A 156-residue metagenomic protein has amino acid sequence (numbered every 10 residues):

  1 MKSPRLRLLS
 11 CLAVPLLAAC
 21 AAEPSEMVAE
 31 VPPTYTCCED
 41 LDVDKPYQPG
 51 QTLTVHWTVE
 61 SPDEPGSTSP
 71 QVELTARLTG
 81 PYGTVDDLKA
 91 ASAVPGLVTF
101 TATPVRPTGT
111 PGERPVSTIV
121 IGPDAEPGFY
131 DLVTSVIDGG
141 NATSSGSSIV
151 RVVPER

Functional and structural regions predicted by a protein language model:
M1-S10: Bacterial N-terminal signal peptides that target proteins for export
L16-A19: C-terminal motif of bacterial Sec signal peptides marking the signal peptidase cleavage site
A21-E23: Bacterial signal peptide processing site
M27-V116, S135-I137: Contiguous segments within soluble domain cores/interaction surfaces
P65-S67, P123-L132: Short glycine/proline/serine/threonine-rich loop/turn segments at secondary-structure transition edges
T108, I119-E126: Short, surface-exposed loop/turn segments at beta-strand-coil junctions that are enriched for proline with nearby
G128, D138-T143: Ser/Thr/Pro-rich, low-complexity mucin-like regions that serve as glycosylated stalks/linkers or repetitive adhesive
A142-R156: Short beta-strand elements
